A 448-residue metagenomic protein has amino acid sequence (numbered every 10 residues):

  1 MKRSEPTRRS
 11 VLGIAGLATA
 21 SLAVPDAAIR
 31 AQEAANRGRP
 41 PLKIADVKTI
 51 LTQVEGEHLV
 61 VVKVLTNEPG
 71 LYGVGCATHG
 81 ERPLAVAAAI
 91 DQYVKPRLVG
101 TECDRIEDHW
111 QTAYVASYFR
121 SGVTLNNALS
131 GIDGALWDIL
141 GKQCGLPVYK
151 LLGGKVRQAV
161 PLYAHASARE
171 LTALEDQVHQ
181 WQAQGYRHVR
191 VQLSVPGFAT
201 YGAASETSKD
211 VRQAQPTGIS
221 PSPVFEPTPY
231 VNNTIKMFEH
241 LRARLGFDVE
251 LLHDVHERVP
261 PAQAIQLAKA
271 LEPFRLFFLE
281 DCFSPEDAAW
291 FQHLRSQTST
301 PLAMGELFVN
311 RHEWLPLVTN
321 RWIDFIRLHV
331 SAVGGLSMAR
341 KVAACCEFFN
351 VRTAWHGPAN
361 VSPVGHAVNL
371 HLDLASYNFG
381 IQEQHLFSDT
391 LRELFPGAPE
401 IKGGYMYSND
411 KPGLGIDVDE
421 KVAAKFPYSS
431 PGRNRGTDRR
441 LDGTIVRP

Functional and structural regions predicted by a protein language model:
M1-T19: N-terminal secretory signal peptides and thylakoid transit peptides that target proteins across membranes
G13-L17, S21, L42, T49 (+4 more regions): Flexible C-terminal active-site loop/helix
P25-E55, V62: C-terminal segment of N-terminal export signals and the immediately downstream linker at the start of the mature
I44, G70, I132, G145 (+6 more regions): Conserved, mostly hydrophobic/aromatic
V60-E68, P399: Short beta-strand elements
E68-Q143, R447: Metal- or metallocofactor-binding catalytic centers and their adjacent structured scaffolds across diverse enzyme
A88, Q92, P96, K269 (+2 more regions): Shared catalytic-loop signature of beta/alpha-barrel
A159-H293: Metal-dependent enolase-superfamily TIM-barrel catalytic cores that perform enediolate-based chemistry
